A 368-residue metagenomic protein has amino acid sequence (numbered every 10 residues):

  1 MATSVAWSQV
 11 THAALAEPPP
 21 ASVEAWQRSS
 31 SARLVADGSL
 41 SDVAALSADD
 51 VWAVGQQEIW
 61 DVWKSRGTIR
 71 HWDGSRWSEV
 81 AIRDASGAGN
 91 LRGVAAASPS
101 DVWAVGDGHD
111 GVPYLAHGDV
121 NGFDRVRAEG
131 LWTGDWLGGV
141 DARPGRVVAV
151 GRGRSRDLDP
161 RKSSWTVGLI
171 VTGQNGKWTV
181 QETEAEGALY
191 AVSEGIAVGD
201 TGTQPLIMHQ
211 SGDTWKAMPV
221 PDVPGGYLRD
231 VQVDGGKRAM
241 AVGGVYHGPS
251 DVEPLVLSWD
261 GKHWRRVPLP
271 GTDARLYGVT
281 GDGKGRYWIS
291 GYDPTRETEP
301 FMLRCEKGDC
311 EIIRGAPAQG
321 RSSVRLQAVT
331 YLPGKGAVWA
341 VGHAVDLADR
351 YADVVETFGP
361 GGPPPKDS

Functional and structural regions predicted by a protein language model:
M1-A6: Bacterial N-terminal signal peptides
W7-S368: Residue-level hotspots at or immediately adjacent to binding/recognition sites across diverse folds
